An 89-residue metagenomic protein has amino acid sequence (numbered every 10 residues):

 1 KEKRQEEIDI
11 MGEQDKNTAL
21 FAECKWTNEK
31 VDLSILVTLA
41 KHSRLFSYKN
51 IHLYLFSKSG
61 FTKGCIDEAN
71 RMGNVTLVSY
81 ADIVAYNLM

Functional and structural regions predicted by a protein language model:
K1-M89: A cross-kingdom feature that marks ATP-driven nucleic-acid transaction machinery
